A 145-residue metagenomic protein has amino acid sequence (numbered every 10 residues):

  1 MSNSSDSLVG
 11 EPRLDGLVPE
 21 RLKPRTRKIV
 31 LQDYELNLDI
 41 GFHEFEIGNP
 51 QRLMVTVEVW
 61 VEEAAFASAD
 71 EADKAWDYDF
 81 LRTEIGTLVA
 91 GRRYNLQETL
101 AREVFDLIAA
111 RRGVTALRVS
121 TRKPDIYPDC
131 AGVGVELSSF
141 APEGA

Functional and structural regions predicted by a protein language model:
M1-A145: N-terminal, polar/charged subdomain of small-to-medium soluble alpha/beta proteins
